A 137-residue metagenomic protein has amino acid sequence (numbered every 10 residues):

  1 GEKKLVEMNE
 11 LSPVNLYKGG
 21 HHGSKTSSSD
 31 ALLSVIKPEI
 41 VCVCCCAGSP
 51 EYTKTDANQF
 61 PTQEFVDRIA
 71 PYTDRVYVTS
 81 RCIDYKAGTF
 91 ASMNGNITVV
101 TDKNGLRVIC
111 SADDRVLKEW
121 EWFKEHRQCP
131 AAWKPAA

Functional and structural regions predicted by a protein language model:
G1-F60: Active-site-proximal loop/helix segments of hydrolase catalytic cores
I40, A47-A137: Binuclear metal-ion centers of metallo-dependent hydrolases, dominated by the metallo-beta-lactamase
